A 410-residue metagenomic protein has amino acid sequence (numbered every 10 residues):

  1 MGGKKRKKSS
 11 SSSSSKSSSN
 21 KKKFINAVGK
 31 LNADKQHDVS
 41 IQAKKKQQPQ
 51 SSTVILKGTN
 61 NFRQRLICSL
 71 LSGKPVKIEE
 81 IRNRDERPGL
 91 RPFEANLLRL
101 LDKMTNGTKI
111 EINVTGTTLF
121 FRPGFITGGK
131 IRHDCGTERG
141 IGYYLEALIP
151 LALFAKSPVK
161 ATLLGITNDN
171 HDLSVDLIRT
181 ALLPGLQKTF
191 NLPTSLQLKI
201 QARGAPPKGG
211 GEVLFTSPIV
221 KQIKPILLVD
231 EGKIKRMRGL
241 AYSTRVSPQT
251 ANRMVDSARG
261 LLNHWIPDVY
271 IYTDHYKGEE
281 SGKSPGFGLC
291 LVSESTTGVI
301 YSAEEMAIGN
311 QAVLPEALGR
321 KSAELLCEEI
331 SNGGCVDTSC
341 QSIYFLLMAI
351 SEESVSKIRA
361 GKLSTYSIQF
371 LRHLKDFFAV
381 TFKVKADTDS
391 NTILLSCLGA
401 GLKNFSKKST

Functional and structural regions predicted by a protein language model:
M1-Q48, K408-T410: Intrinsic disorder/low-complexity signal
G29-N32, I41-S72: N-terminal basic/disordered segments at the start of proteins
Q36-D38, V54, D102: Primary recognition of N-terminal secretory signal peptides and signal-anchoring hydrophobic helices
V76-K77: Charged, alpha-helix-forming regions
E86-R87, F93-T410: Core subunits and conserved enzymes of cellular information-processing and envelope-translocation systems across
